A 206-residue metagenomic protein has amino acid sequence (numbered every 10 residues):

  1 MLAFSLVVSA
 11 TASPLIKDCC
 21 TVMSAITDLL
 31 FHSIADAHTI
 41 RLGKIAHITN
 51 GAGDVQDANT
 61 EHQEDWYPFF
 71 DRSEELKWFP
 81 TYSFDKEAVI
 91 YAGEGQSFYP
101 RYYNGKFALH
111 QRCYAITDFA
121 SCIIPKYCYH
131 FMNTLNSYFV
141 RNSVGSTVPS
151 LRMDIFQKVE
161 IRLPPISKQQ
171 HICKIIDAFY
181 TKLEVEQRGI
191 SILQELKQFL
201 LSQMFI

Functional and structural regions predicted by a protein language model:
M1-Q56, T60-S73, K158, R162 (+4 more regions): Non-catalytic DNA-recognition/assembly elements of restriction-modification systems
I40-L163: DNA target-recognition domains and sequence-specific DNA-contacting regions of bacterial/archaeal
I123, Y127, S167, H171-K174: Short amphipathic alpha-helical segments
K174-T181: Extracellular/lumenal glycan-associated surfaces
L201-I206: Acidic, low-complexity, intrinsically disordered peripheral segments
